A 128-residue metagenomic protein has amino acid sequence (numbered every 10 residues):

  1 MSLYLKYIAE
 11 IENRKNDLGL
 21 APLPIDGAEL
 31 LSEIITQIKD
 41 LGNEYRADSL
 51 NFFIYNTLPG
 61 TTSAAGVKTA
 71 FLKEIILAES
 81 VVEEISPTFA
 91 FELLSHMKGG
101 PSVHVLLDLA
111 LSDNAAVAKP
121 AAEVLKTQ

Functional and structural regions predicted by a protein language model:
S2-D40, F52-I54: Amphipathic alpha-helical packing elements
L20-L23, D40-R46, T61-T62, S80-E83: Charged, low-complexity interaction regions
I25-I35, P59-A78, G99-L111: Amphipathic alpha-helical scaffolding segments comprising HEAT/armadillo-like alpha-solenoid repeats
I38-G42, I76-V82, L94, L109-N114: Alpha-solenoid helical repeat architecture
L41, Y55-T61, L94-G100, T127-Q128: Residue-level signature of the C-terminal ends
R46-L50, K68, S86-L93, P120-L125: Conserved hydrophobic register position within alpha-solenoid helical repeats
E83, F91, K98-S102: Glycine-rich active-site/cofactor-binding loop and its immediate structural neighborhood
